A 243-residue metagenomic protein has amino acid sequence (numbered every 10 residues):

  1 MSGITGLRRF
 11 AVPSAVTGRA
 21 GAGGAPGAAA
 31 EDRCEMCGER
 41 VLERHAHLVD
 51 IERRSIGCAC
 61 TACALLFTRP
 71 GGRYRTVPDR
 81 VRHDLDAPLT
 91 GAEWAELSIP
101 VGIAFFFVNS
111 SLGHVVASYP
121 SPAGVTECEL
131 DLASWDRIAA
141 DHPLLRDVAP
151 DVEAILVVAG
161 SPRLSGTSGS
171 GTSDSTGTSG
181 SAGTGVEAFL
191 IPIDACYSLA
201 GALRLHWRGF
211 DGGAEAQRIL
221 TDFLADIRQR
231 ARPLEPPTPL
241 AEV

Functional and structural regions predicted by a protein language model:
M1-H83: N-terminal cysteine/histidine-rich coordination modules
L7-P13, L48, Y74, V81-D84 (+4 more regions): Generic preference for hydrophobic/aromatic residues in regular secondary structure cores
T61-T126: Long, charge-rich boundary regions
L112-I155: Long, charge-rich C-terminal accessory regions
A139-S170, D174, G180-V243: C-terminal, charged low-complexity interaction regions
